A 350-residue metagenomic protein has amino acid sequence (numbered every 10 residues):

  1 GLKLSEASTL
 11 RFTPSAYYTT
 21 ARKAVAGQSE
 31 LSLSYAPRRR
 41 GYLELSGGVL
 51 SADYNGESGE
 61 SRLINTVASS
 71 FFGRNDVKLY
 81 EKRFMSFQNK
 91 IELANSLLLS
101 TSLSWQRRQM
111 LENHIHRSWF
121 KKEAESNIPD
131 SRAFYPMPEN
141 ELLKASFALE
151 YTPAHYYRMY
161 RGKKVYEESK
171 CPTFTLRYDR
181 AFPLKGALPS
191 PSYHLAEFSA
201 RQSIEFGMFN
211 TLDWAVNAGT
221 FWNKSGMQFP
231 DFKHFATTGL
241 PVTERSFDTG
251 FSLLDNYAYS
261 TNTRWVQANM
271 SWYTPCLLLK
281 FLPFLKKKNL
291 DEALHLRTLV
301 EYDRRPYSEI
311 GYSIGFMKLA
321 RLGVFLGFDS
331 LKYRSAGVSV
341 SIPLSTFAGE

Functional and structural regions predicted by a protein language model:
G1, A7-L33, L45, T173-L188 (+5 more regions): Transmembrane beta-strand segments that form the barrel wall of outer-membrane beta-barrel proteins
G1-Y18, S100, E112-E168, D255-K287 (+2 more regions): Outer-membrane beta-barrel initiation region
L4-R11, A36-Y42, N95-S96, Y156-C171 (+4 more regions): Short loop/turn motifs that connect adjacent beta-strands in outer-membrane beta-barrel proteins
K23-G27, E81-M85, E139-A145, S190-A196 (+4 more regions): Residues that define the transmembrane beta-barrel architecture of outer-membrane proteins
A26-S29, G56-R62, L111-S118, M159-K164 (+6 more regions): Outer-membrane beta-barrel translocator domains and adjoining extracellular loop/strand segments of Gram-negative
Y42-L63, V67-K78, Y135, Y166-E167 (+1 more regions): C-terminal outer-membrane beta-barrel translocator/porin domains of Gram-negative envelope proteins and their
E60-F206, A293-H295: Transmembrane beta-strand segments of outer-membrane beta-barrel domains in Gram-negative and organellar OMPs
A145-Y151, A268-M270, S335-E350: Outer-membrane beta-barrel "beta-signal"
